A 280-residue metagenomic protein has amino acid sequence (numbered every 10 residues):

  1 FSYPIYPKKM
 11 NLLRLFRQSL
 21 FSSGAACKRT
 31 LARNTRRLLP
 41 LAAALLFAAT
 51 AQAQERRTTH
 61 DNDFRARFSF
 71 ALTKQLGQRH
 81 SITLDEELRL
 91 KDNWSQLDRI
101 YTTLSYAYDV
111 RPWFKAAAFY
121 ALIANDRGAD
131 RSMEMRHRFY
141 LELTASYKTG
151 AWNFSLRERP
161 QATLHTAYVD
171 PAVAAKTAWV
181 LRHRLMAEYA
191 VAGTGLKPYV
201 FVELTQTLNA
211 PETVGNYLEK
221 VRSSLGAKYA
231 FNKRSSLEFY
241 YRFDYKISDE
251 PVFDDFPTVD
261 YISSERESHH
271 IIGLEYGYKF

Functional and structural regions predicted by a protein language model:
L12-L39: Bacterial N-terminal signal peptides that target proteins for export
R37-A48: Bacterial N-terminal signal peptides
R57-A66, L90-R99, A129-R131, A210-Y217 (+1 more regions): Solvent-exposed loop/turn segments connecting transmembrane beta-strands in outer-membrane beta-barrel proteins
F70, L104, L141-L143, H183-L185 (+2 more regions): Membrane-embedded beta-strands of outer-membrane beta-barrel proteins, especially the hydrophobic/small aromatic
Q78-L84, W113-A118, G150-F154, G193-K197 (+1 more regions): Repeated loop/turn-to-beta-strand initiation elements of outer-membrane beta-barrel proteins
Q96-T149: Hydrophobic/aromatic-rich structural module bridging two neighboring secondary-structure elements via a short loop
Y140-S146, R266-F280: Outer-membrane beta-barrel "beta-signal"
R159-T258, K279-F280: Outer-membrane beta-barrel transmembrane domain signature
